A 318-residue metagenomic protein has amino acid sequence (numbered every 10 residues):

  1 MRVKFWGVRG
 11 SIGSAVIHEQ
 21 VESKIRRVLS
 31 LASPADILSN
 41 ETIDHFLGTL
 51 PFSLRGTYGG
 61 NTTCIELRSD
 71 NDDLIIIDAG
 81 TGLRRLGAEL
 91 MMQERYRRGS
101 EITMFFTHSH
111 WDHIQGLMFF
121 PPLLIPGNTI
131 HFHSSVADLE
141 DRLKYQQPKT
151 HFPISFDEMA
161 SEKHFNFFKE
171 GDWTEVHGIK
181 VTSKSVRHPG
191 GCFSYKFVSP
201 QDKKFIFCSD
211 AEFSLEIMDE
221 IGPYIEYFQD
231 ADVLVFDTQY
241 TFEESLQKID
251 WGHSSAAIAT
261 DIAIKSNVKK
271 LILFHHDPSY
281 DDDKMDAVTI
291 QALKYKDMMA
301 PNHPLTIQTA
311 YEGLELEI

Functional and structural regions predicted by a protein language model:
M1-I206, I225-E226, D282-I318: Binuclear metal-dependent hydrolase catalytic cores
G48, S69, D73, R97 (+8 more regions): A near-ubiquitous, low-amplitude feature marking generic local secondary-structure context
S53, K204, S214-T306, Y311: Cap/insert and terminal regions of metallo-dependent hydrolase folds
I77, T107, F207-S209, F236-T238 (+1 more regions): Active-site flanking residues adjacent to catalytic metal/cofactor-binding acidic residues
G82, H110, R187, E212 (+2 more regions): Catalytic metal-binding/acid-base residues of hydrolase active sites
